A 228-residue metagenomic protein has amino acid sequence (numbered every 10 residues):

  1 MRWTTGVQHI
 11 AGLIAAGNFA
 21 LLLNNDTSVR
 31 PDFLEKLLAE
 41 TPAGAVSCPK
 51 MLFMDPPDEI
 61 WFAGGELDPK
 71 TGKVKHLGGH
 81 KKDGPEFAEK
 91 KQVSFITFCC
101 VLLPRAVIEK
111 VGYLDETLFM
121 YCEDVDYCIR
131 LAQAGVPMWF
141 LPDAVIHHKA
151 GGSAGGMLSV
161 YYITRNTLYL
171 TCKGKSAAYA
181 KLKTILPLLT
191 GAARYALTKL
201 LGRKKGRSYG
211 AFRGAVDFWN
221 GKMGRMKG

Functional and structural regions predicted by a protein language model:
M1-A15: Glycine-rich, basic loop-to-helix element that forms the pyrophosphate-binding segment of sugar-nucleotide handling
R2, D26-V29, L52, F119 (+2 more regions): A short, conserved beta-strand element in the Rossmann-like catalytic core that flanks the donor/metal-binding loop
G17-S28: Short beta-strand-to-loop acidic/aromatic patch adjacent to the donor-nucleotide binding site
L22-L23, S47-M51, L77, L141-P142 (+1 more regions): Short glycine/serine/threonine-enriched helix-capping/active-site loop that flanks the nucleotide-sugar donor pocket
T27-F62, L67-P69: Conserved donor NDP-sugar-binding/catalytic core segment of glycosyltransferases
D68-S94: Short, flexible, basic/aromatic active-site loop/helix in glycosyltransferases
S94-V145: A short, conserved alpha-helix in the catalytic core of glycosyltransferases
L158-N166, A177-G228: Non-catalytic, C-terminal membrane-associated alpha-helical segments of glycosyltransferases
